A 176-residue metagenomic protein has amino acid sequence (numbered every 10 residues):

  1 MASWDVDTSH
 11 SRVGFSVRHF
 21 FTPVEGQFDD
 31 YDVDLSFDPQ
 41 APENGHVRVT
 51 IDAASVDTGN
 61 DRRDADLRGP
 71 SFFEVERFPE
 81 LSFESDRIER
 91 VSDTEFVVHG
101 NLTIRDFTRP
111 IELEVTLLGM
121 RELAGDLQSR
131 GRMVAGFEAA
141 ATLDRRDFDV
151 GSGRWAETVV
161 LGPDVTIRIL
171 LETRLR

Functional and structural regions predicted by a protein language model:
M1-R176: Low-complexity, acidic/polar, glycine-enriched regions of mature
